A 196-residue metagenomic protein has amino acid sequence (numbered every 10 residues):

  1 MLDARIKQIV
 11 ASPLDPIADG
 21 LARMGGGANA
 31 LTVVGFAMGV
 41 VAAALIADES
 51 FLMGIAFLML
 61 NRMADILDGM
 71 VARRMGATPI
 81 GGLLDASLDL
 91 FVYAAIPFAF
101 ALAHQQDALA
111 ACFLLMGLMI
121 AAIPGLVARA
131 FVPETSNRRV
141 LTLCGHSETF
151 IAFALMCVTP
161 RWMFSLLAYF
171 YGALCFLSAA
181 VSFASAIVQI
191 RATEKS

Functional and structural regions predicted by a protein language model:
L2-A18, A86-S196: A feature for the membrane-embedded catalytic helix bundles of lipid/isoprenoid biosynthetic enzymes
P13-R23, A47-D48, V71-G81, A128-S136: Short juxtamembrane and helix-loop transition motifs at transmembrane-helix boundaries in membrane proteins
A30-I80, C112-M116, M163-F176: Membrane-embedded alpha-helical segments that form the functional core of polytopic membrane enzymes, especially those
M63-V71, L83, S87, F91 (+1 more regions): Active-site His/Glu-centered metal-binding helix of metallohydrolases
